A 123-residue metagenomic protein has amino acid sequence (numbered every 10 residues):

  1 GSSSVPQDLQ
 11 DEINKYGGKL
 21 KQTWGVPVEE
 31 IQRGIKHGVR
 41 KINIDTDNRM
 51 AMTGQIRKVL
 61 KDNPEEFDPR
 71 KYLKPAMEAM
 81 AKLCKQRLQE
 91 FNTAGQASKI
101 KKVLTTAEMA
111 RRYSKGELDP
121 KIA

Functional and structural regions predicted by a protein language model:
G1-H37, I42-D45: Catalytic alpha/beta core domains of metabolic enzymes, predominantly
V26-A123: C-terminal alpha-helical cap/extension of soluble enzyme domains
